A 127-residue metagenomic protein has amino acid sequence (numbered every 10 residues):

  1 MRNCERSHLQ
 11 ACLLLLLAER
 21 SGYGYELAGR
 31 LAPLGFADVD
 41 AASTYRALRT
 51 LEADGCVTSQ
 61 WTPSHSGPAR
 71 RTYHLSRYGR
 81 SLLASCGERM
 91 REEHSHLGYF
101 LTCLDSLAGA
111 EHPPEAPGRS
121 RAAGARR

Functional and structural regions predicted by a protein language model:
R2-Y45: N-terminal helix-turn-helix DNA-binding core of bacterial DNA-binding proteins
R6, S66-P68: Short coil/turn motifs at beta-sheet boundaries
L31, G35, W61-P63, R77: Short, well-ordered turn and helix-capping elements at secondary-structure junctions
Y45-E52: Short, hydrophobic-biased segments on the C-terminal half of alpha helices that form "recognition helices"
E52-S66, H74: Beta-hairpin "wing" of winged helix-turn-helix
A69-G87: Basic, amphipathic "hinge/linker" alpha-helix immediately C-terminal to the N-terminal HTH DNA-binding motif
S81-R127: Amphipathic alpha-helical dimerization/coiled-coil segments that flank or bridge DNA-binding/regulatory modules
